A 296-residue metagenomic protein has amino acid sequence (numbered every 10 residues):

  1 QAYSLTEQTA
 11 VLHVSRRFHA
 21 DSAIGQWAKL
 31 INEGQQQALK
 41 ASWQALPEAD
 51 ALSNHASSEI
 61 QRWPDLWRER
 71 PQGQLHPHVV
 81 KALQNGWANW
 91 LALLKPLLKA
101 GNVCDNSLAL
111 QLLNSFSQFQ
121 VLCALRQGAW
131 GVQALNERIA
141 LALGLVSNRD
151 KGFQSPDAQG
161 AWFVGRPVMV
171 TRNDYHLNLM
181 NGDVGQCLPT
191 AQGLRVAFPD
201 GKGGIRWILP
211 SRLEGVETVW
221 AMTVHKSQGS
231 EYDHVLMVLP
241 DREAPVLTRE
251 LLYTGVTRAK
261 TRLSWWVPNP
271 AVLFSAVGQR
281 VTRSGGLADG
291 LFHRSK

Functional and structural regions predicted by a protein language model:
Q1-V168, D174-L177: Conserved helicase motor core of P-loop NTPases
L5-T6, S115-Q118, F163-V164, N181 (+3 more regions): Short, well-ordered loop/turn elements at secondary-structure boundaries
H76, S155-P156, R172-Y175, G215 (+3 more regions): Generic hydrophobic-segment detector
Q159-A161, H176-N178, C187, H225-Q228: Short, conserved, surface-exposed binding loops centered on an aromatic residue
D183-K296: C-terminal accessory regions
